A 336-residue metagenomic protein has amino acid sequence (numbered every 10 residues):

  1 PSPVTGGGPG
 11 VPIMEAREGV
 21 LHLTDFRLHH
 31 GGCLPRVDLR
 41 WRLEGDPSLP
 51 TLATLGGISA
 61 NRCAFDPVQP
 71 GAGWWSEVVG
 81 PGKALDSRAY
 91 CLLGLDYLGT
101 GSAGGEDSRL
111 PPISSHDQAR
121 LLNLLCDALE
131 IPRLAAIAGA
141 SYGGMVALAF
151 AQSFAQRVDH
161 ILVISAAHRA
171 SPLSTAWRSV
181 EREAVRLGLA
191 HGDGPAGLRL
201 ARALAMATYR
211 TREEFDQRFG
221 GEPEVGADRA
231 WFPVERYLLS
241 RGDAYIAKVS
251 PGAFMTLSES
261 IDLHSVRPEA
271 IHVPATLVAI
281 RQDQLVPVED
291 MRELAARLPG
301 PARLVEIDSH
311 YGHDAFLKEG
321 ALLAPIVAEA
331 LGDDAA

Functional and structural regions predicted by a protein language model:
I13, E18, R182-T276: Alpha/beta-hydrolase
R42-S102: N-terminal cap/lid subdomain of alpha/beta-hydrolase-fold enzymes
H116-A135: Conserved acidic catalytic loop of the alpha/beta-hydrolase fold
R133-P172: Conserved hydrolase catalytic core segment
L162-H191: Flexible "cap/lid" loop of the alpha/beta hydrolase fold
A244, R281-V286: Acidic catalytic loop of the alpha/beta-hydrolase fold
V273, P287-A296: Short alpha-helix in the alpha/beta-hydrolase fold that links the catalytic acid
E293, P301-A336: Catalytic active-site module of serine/aspartate enzymes centered on a nucleophile-bearing elbow/loop
